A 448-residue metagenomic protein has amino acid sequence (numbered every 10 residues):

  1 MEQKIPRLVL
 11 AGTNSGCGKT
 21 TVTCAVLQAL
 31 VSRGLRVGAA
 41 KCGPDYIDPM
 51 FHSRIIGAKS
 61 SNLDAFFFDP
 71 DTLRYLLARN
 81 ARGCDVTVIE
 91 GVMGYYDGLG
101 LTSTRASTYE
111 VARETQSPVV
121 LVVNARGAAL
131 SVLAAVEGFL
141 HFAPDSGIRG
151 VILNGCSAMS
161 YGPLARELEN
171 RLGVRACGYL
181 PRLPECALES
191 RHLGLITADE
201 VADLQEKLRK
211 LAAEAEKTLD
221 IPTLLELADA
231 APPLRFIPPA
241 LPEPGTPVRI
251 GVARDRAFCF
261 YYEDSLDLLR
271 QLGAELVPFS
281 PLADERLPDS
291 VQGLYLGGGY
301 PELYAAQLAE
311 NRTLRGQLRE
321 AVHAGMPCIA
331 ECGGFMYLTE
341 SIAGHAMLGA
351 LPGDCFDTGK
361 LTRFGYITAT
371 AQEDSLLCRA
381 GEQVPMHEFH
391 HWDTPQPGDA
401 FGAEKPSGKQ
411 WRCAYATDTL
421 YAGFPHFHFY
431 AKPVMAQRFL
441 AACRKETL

Functional and structural regions predicted by a protein language model:
E2-T115, V119, V123-G150, A158-P163: ATP-dependent carboxylate-amine ligase catalytic core
Q3-P6, E243-R249: A short, charged/proline- and glycine-enriched loop that marks the coil->beta-strand transition at the N-terminal
K41-C42, A176-P184, E275-A283: Beta-strand->loop->alpha-helix junctions that form or flank phosphate-binding loops in nucleotide-handling enzymes
A112, K217, P244-T246, F258-L268 (+3 more regions): C-terminal and late-domain segments of enzyme folds
S117, V174, H323-P327: A short helix->loop->beta-strand "cap" motif at the edges of active sites that frequently abuts
A129-P242: Internal gly/pro-rich beta-alpha loop/helix module that stabilizes soluble enzyme cofactors or their anionic handles
T246-R312, G316-H323: Phosphate-binding active sites in nucleotide-utilizing proteins
P301-L376: Cysteine-nucleophile active-site neighborhood
